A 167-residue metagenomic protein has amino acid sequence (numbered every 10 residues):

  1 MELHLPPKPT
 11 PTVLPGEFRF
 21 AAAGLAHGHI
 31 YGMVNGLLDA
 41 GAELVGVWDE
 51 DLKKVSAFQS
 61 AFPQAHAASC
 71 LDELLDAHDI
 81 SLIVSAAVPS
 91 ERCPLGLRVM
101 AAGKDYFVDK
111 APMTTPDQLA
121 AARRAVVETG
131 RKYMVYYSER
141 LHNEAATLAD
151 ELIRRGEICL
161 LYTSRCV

Functional and structural regions predicted by a protein language model:
M1-F62: N-terminal Rossmann-like dinucleotide-binding module
I30, D51, R92, T115 (+1 more regions): Alpha-helix N-cap/loop-to-helix initiation residues
G32, A57, E73, L82 (+3 more regions): Alpha-helical elements of Rossmann-like donor-binding domains used by nucleotide-donor carbohydrate transfer enzymes
E43, D105, K132: Residue-level detector of anion-binding/catalytic polar loops
F62-A125: Beta-loop-alpha module in the N-terminal Rossmann-like domain of NAD(P)-dependent dehydrogenases, especially those
M113-R165: A contiguous active-site-proximal alpha/beta segment in oxidoreductase catalytic domains
